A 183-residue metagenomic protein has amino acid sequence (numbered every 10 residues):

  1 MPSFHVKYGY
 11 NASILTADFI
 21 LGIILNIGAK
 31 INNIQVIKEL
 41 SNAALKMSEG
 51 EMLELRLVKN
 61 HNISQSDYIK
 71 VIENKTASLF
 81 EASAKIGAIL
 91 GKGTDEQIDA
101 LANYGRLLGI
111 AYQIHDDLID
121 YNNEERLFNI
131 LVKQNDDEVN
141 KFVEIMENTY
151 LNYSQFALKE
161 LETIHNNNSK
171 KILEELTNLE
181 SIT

Functional and structural regions predicted by a protein language model:
M1-F156, L173, T177-N178: Mg2+-dependent prenyl diphosphate-binding active-site environment of isoprenoid biosynthetic enzymes
N167-T183: Short, amphipathic C-terminal "tail helix"
